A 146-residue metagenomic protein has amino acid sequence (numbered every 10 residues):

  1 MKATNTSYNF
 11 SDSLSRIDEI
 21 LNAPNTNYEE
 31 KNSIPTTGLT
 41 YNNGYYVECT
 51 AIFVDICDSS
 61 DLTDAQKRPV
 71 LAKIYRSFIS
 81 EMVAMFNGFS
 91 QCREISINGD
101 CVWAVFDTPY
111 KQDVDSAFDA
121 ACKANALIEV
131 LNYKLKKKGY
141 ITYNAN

Functional and structural regions predicted by a protein language model:
M1-Y46: Regulatory cytosolic signal-relay segments
Y8, Y28, Y41, Y45-Y46 (+4 more regions): Sequence-level detector for tyrosine residue identity
F10-D12, E30, D55, S77 (+1 more regions): Intrinsically disordered, low-complexity regions enriched in small/polar residues
N22-G38, K67-M82, I128-G139: Short charge-dense sequence patches
T37-D119: Catalytic NTP-binding/metal-coordinating core of nucleotidyl cyclase/transferase enzymes
S90-I97, I128-N146: Catalytic core regions of nucleotide second-messenger enzymes
F118-A121, Y143: Compact recognition or signaling/catalytic modules
A124: Serine endopeptidase catalytic core focused on the charge-relay Asp
